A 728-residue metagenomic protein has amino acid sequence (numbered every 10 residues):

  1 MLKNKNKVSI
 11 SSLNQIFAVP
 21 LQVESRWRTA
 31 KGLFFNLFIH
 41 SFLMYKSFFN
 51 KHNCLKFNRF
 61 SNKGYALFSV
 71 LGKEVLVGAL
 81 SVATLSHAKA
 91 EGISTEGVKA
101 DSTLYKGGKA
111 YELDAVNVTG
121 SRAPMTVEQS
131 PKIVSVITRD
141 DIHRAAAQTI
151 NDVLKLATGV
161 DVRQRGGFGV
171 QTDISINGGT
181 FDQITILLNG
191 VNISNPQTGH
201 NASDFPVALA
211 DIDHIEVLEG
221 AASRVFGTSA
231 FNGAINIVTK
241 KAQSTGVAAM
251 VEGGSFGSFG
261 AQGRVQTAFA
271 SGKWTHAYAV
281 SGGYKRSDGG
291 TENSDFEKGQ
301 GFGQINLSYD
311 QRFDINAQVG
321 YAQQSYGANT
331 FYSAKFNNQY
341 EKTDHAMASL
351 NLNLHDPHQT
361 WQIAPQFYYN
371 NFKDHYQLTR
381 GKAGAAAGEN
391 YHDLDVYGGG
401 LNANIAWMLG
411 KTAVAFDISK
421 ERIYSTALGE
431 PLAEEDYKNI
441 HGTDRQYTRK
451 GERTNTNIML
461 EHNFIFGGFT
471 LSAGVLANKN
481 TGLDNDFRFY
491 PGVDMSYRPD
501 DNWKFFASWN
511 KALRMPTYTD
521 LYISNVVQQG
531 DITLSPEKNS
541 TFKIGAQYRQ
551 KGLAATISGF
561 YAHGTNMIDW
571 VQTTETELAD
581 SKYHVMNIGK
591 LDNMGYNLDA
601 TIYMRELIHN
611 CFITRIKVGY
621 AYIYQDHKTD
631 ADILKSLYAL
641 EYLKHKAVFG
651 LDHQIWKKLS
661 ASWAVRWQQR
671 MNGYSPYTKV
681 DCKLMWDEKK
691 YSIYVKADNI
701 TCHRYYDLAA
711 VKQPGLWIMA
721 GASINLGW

Functional and structural regions predicted by a protein language model:
E112-H143, D173, F302: N-terminal periplasmic "start-of-domain" segments of outer-membrane beta-barrel proteins
N151, K155-V191: Extracytoplasmic beta-strand/coil segments of soluble accessory domains associated with Gram-negative outer-membrane
N192-E219, I237-K240: Short acidic/polar hinge/loop motifs at secondary-structure boundaries that mediate gating or recognition
A234, T239-F269, G282, S287-S294 (+1 more regions): Short strand-turn segments of transmembrane beta-barrel domains in outer membranes, especially the first one or two
S287-S294, K298, R312-I363, F367-V396: Flexible loop and strand-edge segments within Gram-negative outer membrane beta-barrel domains
V319, F367, L409, H441-G564 (+5 more regions): Structural signature of Gram-negative outer-membrane beta-barrels, strongest in the C-terminal barrel of TonB-dependent
Y332-D356, H392-L394, D484, R498 (+5 more regions): Outer-membrane beta-barrel signature, preferentially recognizing the C-terminal barrel domain of Gram-negative
I465-T470, Y561-H563, H584-R670, S723: Gram-negative outer-membrane beta-barrel transporters
